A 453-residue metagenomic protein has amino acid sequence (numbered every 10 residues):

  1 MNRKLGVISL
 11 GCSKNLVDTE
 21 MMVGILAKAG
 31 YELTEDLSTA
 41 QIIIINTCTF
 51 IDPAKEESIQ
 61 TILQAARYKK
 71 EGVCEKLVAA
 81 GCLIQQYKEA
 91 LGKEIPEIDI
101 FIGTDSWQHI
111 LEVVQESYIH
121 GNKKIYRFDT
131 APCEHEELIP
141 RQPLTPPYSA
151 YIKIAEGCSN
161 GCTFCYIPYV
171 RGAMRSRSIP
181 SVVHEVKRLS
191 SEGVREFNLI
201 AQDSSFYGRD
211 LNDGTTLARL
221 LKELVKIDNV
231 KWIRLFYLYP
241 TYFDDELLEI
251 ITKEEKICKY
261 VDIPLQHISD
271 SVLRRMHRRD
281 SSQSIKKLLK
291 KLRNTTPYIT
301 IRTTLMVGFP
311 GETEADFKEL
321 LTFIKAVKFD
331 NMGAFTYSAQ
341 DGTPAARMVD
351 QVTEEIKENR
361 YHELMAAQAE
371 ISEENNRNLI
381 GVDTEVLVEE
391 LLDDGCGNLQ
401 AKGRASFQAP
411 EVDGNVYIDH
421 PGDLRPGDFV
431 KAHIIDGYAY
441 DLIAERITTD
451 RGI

Functional and structural regions predicted by a protein language model:
M1-Y207, E246, V261, S282-N294 (+4 more regions): Proteins enriched for Cys/Gly/acidic motifs involved in redox and nucleic-acid/cofactor modification
L5, I42-I43, A150, F197 (+7 more regions): Conserved beta-strand core positions
S9, Y237, L265-H267, V388-E390 (+1 more regions): Flexible glycine-/small-residue-rich
K76-G81, Q86, L91, S191-A315 (+1 more regions): Conserved SAM/AdoMet-binding glycine-rich loop
Q142-P143, E249-K253, L265, N376-N378 (+2 more regions): Replace "in large, NTP-powered and nucleic-acid-processing enzymes" with "in large, NTP-powered factors and other
T145-Y148, C158-N160, I257, H267 (+6 more regions): Short flexible coil/turn linkers enriched for glycine and charged/polar residues that connect secondary-structure
V182, L199, L235, I263 (+6 more regions): Conserved, mostly hydrophobic/aromatic
R347-I453: Terminal RNA-binding accessory module
